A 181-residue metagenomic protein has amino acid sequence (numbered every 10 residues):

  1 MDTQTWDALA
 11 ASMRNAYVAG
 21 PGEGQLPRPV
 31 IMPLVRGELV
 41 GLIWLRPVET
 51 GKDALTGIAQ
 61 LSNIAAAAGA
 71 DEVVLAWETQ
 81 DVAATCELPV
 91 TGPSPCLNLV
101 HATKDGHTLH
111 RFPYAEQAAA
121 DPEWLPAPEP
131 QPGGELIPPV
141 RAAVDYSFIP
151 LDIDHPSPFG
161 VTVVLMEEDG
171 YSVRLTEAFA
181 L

Functional and structural regions predicted by a protein language model:
M1-L61: N-terminal domain-onset segments
A16-G20, G57-I64, E78-P89: Short secondary-structure capping micro-motifs at structural edges
A67-L181: Low-complexity intrinsically disordered segments
